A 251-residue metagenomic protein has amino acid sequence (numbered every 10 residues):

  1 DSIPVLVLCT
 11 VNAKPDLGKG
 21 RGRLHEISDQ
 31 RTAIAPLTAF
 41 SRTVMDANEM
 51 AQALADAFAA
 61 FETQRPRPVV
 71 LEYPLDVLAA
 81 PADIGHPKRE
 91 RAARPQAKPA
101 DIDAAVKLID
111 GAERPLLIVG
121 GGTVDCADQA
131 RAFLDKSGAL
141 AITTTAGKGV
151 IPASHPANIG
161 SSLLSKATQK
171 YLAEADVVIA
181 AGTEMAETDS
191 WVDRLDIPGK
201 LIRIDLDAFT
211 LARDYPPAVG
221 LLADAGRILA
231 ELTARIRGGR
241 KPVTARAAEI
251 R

Functional and structural regions predicted by a protein language model:
D1-A245, E249: N-terminal alpha/beta PP-like core and its mobile active-site loop of ThDP/TPP-dependent enzymes
